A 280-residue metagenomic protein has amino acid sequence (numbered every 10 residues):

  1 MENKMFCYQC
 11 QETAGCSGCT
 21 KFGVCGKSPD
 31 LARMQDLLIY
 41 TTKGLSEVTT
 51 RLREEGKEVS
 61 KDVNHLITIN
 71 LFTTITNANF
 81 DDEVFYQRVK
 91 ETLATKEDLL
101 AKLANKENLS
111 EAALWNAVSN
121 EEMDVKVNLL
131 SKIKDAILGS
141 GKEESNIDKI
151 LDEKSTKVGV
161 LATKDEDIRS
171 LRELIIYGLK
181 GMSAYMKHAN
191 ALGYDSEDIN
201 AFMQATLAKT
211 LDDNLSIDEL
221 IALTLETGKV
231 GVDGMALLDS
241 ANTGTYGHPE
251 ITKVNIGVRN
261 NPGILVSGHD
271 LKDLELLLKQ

Functional and structural regions predicted by a protein language model:
E2-Q280: Metallocofactor- and cofactor-centric catalytic cores in central/energy metabolism, strongly enriched
